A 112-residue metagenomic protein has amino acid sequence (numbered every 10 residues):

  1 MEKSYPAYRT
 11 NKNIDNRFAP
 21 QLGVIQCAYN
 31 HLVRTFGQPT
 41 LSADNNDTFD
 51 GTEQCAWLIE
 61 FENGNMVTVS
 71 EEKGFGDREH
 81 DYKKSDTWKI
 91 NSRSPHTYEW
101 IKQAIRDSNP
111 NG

Functional and structural regions predicted by a protein language model:
E2-G112: Residues within mature, well-folded domains
